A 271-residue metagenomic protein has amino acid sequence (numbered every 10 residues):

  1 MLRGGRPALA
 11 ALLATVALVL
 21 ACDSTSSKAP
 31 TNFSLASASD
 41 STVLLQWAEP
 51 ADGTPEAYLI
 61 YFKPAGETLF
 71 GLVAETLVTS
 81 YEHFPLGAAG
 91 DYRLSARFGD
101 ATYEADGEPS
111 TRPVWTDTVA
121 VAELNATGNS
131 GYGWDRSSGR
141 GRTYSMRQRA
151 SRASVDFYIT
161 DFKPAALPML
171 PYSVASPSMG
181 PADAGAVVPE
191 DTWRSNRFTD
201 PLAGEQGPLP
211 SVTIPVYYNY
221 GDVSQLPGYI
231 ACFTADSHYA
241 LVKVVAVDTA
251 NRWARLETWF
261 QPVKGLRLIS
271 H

Functional and structural regions predicted by a protein language model:
M1-C22: Sec-dependent bacterial lipoprotein signal peptides
C22-T54, F98-G128: Pro/Thr/Ser/Gly-rich low-complexity, intrinsically disordered linker/stalk tracts
T42, P55-L59, D91, P227: Exposed beta-strand and adjacent loop surfaces of beta-rich binding modules that mediate intermolecular recognition
A48-E67: Solvent-exposed loop/turn segments flanking beta-strands in beta-repeat/beta-sandwich domains
A57, E75, G107-H271: Surface-exposed, beta-sheet-biased, low-hydrophobicity segments with strongly acidic/polar composition
I60-A65, R93-R97, W259-Q261: Predominantly extracellular/luminal cell-surface or secreted proteins
G71-V78: Short beta-strand segments within Ig-like beta-sandwich modules, predominantly Fibronectin type-III
E82-Y103: Beta-strand-rich modules
